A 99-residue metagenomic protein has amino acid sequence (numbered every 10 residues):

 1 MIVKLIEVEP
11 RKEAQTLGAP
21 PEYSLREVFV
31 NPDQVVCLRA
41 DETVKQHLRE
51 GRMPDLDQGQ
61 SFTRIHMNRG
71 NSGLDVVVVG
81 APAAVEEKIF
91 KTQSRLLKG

Functional and structural regions predicted by a protein language model:
M1-G99: Eukaryotic intrinsically disordered, low-complexity regulatory linkers and tails enriched in Ser/Thr/Pro
